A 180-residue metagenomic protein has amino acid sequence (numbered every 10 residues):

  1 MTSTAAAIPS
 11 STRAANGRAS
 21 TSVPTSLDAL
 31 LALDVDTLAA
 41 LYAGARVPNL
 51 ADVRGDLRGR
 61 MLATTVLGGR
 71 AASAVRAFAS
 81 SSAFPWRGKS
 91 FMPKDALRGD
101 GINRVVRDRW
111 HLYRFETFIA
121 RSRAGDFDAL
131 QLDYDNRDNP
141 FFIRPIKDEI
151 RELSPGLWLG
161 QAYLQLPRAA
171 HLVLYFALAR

Functional and structural regions predicted by a protein language model:
T2-R180: Soluble ligand-binding/transfer domains with enclosed cavities or grooves
